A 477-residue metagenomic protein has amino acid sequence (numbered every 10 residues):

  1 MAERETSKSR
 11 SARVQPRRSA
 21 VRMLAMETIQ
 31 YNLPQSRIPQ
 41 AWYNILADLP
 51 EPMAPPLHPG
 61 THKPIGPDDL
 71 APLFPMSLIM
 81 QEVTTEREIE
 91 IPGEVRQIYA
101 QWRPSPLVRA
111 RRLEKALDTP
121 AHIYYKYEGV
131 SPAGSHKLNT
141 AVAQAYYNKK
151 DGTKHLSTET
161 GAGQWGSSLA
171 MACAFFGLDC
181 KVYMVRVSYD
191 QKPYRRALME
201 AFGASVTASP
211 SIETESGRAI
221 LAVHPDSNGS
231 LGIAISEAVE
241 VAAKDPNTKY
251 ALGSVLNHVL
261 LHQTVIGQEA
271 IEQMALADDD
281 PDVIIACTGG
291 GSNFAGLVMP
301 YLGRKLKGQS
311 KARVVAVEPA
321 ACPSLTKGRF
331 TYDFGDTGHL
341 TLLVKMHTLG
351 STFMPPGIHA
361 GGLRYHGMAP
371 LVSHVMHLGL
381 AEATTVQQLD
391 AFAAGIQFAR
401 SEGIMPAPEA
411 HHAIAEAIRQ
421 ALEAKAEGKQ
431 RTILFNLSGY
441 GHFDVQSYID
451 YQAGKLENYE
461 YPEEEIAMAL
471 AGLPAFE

Functional and structural regions predicted by a protein language model:
V21-T153: Positively charged, low-complexity intrinsically disordered leader regions
R87-E90, I220-H258, I266, A277-D278 (+3 more regions): Active-site/ligand-binding loops adjacent to catalytic centers
P106, Y125, K137, Q144 (+11 more regions): Buried hydrophobic positions in well-ordered alpha/beta secondary-structure cores of metabolic enzymes
Y127-T140, H155-W165, L256-V259, I285-G290 (+4 more regions): Active-site nucleophile and cofactor-binding loops and adjacent substrate-binding regions of central metabolic enzymes
T140, N148-V187, D280-F294, V314 (+1 more regions): A short, small-residue-rich loop immediately preceding and capping a beta-strand
A143-T153, S167-D179, E200-A201, V298-G308 (+1 more regions): Alpha-helix C-terminal capping segments
W165-N228, S324-F334, S447-A453: Active-site-proximal loop->helix
T288-G296, Q388-L456: Claisen-condensing/thiolase-fold acyl-transfer catalytic domains that form or cleave C-C bonds in fatty acid
